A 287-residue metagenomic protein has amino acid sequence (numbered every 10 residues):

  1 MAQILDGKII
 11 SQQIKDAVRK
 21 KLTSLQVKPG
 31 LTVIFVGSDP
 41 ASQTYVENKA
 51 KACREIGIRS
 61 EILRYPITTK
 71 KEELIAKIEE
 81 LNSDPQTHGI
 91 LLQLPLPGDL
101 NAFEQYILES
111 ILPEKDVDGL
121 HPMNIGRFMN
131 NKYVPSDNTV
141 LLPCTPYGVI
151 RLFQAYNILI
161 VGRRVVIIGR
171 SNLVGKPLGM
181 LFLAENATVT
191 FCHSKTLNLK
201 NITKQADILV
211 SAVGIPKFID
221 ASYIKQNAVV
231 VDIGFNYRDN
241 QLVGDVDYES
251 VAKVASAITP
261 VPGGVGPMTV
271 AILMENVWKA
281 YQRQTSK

Functional and structural regions predicted by a protein language model:
M1-V27: Positively charged, low-complexity intrinsically disordered leader regions
K28-G37: Short beta-strand segments enriched in small/hydrophobic residues
S38-A50, N131-V229, Q241-A252: Glycine-rich phosphate/diphosphate-binding loop of Rossmann-like nucleotide-binding domains
C53-I67, V189-F191: Short beta-strand elements in bilobed, periplasmic/extracellular small-molecule ligand-binding domains
E73-P85: Short, well-structured alpha-helical segments in soluble
L91-I160: Anion-binding alpha/beta catalytic cores of soluble intermediary-metabolism enzymes, centered on
P95, V213-I215, G234-F235: Short glycine-/small-residue-rich Rossmann-like dinucleotide-binding loops
Q105-D118, P122-M129, V231-Q284: Rossmann-fold NAD(P)-binding glycine/threonine-rich loop
